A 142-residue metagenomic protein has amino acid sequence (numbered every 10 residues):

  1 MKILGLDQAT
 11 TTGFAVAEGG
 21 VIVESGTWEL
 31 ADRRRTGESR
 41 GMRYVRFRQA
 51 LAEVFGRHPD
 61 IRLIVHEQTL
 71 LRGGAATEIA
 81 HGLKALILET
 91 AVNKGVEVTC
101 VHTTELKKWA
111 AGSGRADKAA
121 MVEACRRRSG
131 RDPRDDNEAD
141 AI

Functional and structural regions predicted by a protein language model:
M1-I142: Phosphate- and other anionic-substrate recognition elements at nucleic-acid/protein interfaces
